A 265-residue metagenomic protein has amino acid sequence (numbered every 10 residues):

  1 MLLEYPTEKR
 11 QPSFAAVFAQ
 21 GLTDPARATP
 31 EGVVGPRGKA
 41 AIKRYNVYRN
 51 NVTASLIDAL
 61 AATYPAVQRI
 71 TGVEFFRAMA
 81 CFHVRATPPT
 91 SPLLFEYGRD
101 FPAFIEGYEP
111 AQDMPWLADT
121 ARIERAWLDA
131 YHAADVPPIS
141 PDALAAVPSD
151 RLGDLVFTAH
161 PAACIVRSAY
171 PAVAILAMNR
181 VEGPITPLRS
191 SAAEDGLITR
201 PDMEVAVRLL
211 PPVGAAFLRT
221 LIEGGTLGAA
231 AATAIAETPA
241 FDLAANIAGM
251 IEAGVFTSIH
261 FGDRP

Functional and structural regions predicted by a protein language model:
M1, Y5, A146, R264-P265: Intrinsically disordered, low-complexity linkers and terminal tails enriched in Pro/Gly and often acidic or mixed-charge
M1-D135: N-terminal, charged low-complexity regulatory/assembly segments
P36, I42-Y45, D195-G196, G224-L227: A short alpha-helix capping/helix-coil boundary motif
A40, A62-T63, S149-R151, D202 (+1 more regions): Short, functionally important structural connectors and interaction interfaces within domains
R85-V213: Hydrophobic packing positions characteristic of elongated beta-solenoid/beta-helix-type spike/fiber shafts
M203-P265: C-terminal structured interaction module
